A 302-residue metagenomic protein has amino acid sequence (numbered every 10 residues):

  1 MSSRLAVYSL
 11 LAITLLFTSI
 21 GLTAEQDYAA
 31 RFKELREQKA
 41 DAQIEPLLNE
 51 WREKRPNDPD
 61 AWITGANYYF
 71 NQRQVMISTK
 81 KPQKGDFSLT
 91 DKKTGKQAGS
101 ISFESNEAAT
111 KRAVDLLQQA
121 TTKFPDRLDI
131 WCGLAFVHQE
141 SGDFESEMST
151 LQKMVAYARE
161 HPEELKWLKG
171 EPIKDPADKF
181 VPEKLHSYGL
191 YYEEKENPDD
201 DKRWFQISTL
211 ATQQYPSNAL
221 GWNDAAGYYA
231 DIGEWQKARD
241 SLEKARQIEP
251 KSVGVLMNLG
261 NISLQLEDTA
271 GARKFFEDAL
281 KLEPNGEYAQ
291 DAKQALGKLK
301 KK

Functional and structural regions predicted by a protein language model:
E25-Y28, P59-D60, L128-D129, P162 (+4 more regions): Helix-start (N-cap) detector for alpha-helical repeat units in TPR-like alpha-solenoids, especially tetratricopeptide
I44, A113, E147, D201-W204 (+2 more regions): Single-residue signature of alpha-solenoid repeat helices
P56-N57, P125-D126, R159, P216 (+2 more regions): Short coil turns that delineate tetratricopeptide repeat
T64, G133, W167, S187 (+3 more regions): Canonical tetratricopeptide repeat
Y68-D126, G133, E140, E145 (+5 more regions): Short coil/linker segments at helix-helix boundaries
N71-Q72, E140, E194, D231 (+2 more regions): Register position in tetratricopeptide repeats
P182-Q247: Alpha-helical adaptor scaffolds
